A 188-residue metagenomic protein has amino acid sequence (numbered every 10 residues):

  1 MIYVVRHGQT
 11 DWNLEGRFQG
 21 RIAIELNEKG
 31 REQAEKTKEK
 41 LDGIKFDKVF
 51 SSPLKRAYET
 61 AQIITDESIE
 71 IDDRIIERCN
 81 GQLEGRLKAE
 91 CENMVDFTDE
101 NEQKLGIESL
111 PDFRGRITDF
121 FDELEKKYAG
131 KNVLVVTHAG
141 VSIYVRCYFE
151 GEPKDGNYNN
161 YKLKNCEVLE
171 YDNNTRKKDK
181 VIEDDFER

Functional and structural regions predicted by a protein language model:
I2, K131-A139: Generic beta-sheet signal
R6-E59, G106-I117: Loop-to-helix element that buttresses phosphate recognition and phosphoryl-transfer chemistry
K36-D96: Phosphate-coordination/substrate-recognition cap region in phosphate-metabolizing enzymes
D42-K45, L124-K131: Glycine-rich phosphate-binding loop signature in dinucleotide/nucleotide-binding domains
E92-D112: Short glycine/proline- and acidic residue-enriched helix-loop micro-motifs that form flexible lids or anion-recognition
A139-I143, E167: GST superfamily/GST-like fold recognition
E150-K178: Domain-level recognition of soluble alpha/beta enzyme cores, biased toward histidine phosphatases/phosphomutases
